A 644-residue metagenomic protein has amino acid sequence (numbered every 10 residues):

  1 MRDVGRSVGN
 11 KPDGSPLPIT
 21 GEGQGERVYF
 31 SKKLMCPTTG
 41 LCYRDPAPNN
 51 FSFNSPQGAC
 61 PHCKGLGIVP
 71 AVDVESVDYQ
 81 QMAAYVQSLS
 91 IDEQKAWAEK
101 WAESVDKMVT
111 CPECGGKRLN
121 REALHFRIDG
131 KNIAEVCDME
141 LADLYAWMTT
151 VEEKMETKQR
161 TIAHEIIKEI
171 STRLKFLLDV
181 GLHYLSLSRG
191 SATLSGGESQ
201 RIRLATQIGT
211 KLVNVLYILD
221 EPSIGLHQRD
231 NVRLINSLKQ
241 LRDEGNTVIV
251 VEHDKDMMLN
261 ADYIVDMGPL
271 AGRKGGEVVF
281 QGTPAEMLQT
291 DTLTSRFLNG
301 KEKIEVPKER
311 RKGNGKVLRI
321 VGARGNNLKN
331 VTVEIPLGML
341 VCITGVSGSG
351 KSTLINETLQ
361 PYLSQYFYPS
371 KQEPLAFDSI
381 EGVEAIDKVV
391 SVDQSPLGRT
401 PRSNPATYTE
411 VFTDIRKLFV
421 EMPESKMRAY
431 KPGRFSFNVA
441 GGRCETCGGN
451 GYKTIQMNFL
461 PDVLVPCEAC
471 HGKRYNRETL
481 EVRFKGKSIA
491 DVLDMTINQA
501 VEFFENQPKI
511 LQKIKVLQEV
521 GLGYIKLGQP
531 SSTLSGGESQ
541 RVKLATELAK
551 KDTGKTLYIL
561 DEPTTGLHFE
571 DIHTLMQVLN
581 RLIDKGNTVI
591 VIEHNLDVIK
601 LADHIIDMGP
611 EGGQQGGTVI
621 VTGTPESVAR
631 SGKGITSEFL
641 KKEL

Functional and structural regions predicted by a protein language model:
M1-T20, Q24-S195, S199-I218, S237 (+7 more regions): P-loop/Walker A nucleotide phosphate-binding surfaces of NTP-dependent enzymes
A192, S223-I224, S532, T564-T565 (+1 more regions): Catalytic acidic motif of RecA-like/P-loop NTPases
D220, H227, D561, L567-H568: ABC-family nucleotide-binding domains
H227-N236, H568-Q577: Conserved D-loop/post-Walker B switch-helix segment of ABC ATPase nucleotide-binding domains
T247, L259-D266, L270, T588 (+1 more regions): Conserved catalytic segment of ABC-fold P-loop ATPases
V251-H253, I592-H594: H-loop/switch region of ABC-family ATPase nucleotide-binding domains
D266-N299, Y408, D607-F639: Conserved beta-strand-loop-alpha-helix hinge in the C-terminal portion of ABC ATPase nucleotide-binding domains
T294-I320, A376-S379, F639-L644: Long, charged amphipathic helices and adjacent flexible linkers at domain junctions
